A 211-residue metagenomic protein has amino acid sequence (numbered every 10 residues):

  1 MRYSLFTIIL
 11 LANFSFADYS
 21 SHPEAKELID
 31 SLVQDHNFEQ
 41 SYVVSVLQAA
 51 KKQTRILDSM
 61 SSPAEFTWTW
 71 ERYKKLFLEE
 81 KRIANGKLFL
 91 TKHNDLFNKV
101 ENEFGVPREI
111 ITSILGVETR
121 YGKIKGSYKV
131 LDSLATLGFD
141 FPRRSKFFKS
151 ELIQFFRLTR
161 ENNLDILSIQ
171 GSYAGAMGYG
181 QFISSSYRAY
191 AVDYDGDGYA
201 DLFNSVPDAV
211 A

Functional and structural regions predicted by a protein language model:
Y3, A25, T112: Functionally constrained cores in energy, signaling, and assembly domains
Y3-S15: Sec-dependent N-terminal signal peptides
A17-A25: Cleaved targeting-peptide boundary
E27, H36: Conserved, single-site charged/polar hotspot
N37-A211: Catalytic glycan-binding domains that act on GlcNAc-containing polysaccharides
